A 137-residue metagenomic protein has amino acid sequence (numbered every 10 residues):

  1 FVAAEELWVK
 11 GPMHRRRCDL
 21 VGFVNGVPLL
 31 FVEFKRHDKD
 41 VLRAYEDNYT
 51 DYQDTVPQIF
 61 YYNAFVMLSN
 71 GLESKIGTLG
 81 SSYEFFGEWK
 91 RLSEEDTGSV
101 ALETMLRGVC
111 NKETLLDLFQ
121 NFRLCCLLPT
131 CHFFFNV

Functional and structural regions predicted by a protein language model:
F1-V137: ATP-dependent helicase/translocase motor core
